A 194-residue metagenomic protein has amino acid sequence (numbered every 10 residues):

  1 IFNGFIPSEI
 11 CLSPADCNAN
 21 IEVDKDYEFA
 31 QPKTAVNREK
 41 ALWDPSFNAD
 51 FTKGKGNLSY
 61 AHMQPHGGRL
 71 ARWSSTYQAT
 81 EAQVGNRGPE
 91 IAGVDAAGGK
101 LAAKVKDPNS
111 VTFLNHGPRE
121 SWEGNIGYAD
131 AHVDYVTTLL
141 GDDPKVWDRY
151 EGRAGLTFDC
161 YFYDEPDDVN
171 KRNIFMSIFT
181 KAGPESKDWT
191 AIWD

Functional and structural regions predicted by a protein language model:
I1-D194: Short, well-structured segments within or immediately adjacent to enzyme catalytic domains that line ligand-binding
